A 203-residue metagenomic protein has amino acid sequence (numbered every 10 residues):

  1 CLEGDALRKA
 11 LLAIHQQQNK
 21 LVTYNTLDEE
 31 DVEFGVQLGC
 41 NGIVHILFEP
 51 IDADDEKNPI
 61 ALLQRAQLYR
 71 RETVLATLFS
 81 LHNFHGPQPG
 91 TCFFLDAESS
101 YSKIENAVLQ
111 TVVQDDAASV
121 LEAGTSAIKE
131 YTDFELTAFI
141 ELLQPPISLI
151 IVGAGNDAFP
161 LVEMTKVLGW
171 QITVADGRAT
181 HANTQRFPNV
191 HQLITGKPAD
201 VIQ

Functional and structural regions predicted by a protein language model:
C1-G177, H181-V190: Segments forming oxygen-rich coordination pockets for charged ligands
V190-K197: Conserved SAM-binding strand-loop segment of SAM-dependent methyltransferases
A199-Q203: Short amphipathic alpha-helix with an adjacent loop that forms part of the alpha/beta core around
